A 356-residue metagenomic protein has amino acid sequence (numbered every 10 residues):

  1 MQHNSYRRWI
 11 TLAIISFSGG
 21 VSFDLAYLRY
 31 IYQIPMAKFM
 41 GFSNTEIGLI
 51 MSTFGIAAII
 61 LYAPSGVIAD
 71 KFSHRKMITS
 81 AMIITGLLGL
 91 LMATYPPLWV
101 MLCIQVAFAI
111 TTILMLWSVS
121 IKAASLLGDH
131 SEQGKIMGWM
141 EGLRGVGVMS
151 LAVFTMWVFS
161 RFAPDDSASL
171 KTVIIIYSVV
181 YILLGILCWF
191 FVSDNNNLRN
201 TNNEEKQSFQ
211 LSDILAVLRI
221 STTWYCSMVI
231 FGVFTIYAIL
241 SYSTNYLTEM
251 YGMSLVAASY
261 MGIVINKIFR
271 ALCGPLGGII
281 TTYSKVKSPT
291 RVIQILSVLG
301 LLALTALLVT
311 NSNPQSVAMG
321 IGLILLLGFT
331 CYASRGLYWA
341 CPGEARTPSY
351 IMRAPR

Functional and structural regions predicted by a protein language model:
R29-Q33, V148, A152, I220-G277 (+2 more regions): Extracytoplasmic gate region of multi-pass secondary transporters
I60-S73, C273-S288: Helix-to-loop junctions at the C-terminal end of transmembrane segments in multipass secondary transporters
I60-W99: Conserved MFS/SLC helix-loop-helix module at the cytosolic interface between two early adjacent transmembrane helices
K71-M82, T282-V298: Cytoplasmic membrane-interface "Motif A"-like loop-to-helix N-cap segments of 12-TM Major Facilitator Superfamily
I104-L143: Cytoplasmic helix-loop-helix junction between adjacent transmembrane helices in 12-TM secondary transporters
G134-F159, R270: Glycine-rich segments within core transmembrane alpha-helices of 12-TM secondary carriers
F190-S212: Flexible cytoplasmic inter-helical loops of multi-pass small-molecule transporters
K287-Y338: C-terminal transmembrane helical hairpin of 12-TM major facilitator-type secondary transporters
